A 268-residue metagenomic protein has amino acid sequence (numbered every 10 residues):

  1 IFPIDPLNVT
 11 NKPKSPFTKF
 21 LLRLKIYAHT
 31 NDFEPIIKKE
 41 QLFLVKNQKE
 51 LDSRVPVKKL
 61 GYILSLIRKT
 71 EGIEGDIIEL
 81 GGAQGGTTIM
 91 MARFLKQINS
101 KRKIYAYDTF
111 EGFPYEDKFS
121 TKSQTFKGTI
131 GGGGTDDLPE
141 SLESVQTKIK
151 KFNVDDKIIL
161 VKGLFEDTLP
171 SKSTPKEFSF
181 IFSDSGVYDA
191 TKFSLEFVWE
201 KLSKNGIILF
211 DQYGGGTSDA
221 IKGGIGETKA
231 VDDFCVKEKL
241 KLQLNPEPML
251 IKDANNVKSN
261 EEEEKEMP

Functional and structural regions predicted by a protein language model:
I1-L51: Membrane-proximal basic amphipathic "stem/tether" segments
F33-R54, L64, E71-P268: S-adenosylmethionine/decaboxylated-SAM
K59-Y62: N-terminal pre-P-loop "Q-motif" helix
